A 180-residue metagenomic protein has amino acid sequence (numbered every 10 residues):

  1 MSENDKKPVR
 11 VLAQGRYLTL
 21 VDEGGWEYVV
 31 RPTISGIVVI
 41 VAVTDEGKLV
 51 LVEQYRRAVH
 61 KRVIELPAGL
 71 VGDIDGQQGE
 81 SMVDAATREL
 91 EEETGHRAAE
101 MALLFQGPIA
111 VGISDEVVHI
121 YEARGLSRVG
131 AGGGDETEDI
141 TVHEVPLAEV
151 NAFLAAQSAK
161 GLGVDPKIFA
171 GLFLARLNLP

Functional and structural regions predicted by a protein language model:
S2-N4, R62, H119, T137-P180: Nudix hydrolase/Nudix homology domain
K6-E46, Q54: Acidic, metal-coordinating catalytic segment for phosphate/diphosphate chemistry, firing primarily on the Nudix
V11-R16, R57, G107-H119: Acidic pyrophosphate-coordinating catalytic loop
Y17-T19, G36, S114-V117, E136-D139: A generic structural signal for well-ordered coil/turn residues at beta-strand boundaries that shape enzyme active-site
T19-D22, V111-V129: Active-site-adjacent beta-strand/loop module that shapes the phosphate/pyrophosphate-binding cleft
L20-D22, V41, L51, I120-E122 (+1 more regions): Conserved hydrophobic/aromatic beta-strand scaffold that supports enzyme active sites
I37-D73: A glycine-rich, hydrophobic loop/mini-helix early in the fold
L66-L103, Y121, T137, P146: The catalytic Nudix box helix
